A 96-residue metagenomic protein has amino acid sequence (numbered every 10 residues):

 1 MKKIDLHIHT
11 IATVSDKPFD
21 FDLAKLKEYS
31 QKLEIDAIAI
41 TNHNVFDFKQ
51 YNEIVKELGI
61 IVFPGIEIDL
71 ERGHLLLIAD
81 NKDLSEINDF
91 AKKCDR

Functional and structural regions predicted by a protein language model:
M1-I4, K25-Y29: Short amphipathic alpha-helical segments, especially helix-boundary/capping motifs
M1-K3, I35, G59: A general structural motif
K3-T13: Histidine-centered catalytic micro-motifs
I4-L6, A37-H43, F63-I66: Active-site neighborhood of phospho(di)ester-bond hydrolases with catalytic His/Asp-centered motifs
T13-P18, A39-I40: Short, flexible loop segments at the rims of nucleotide/cofactor-binding pockets, characterized by
F19-A24: Charged helix-capping and loop-helix junction motifs
L26-F46: Divalent metal-dependent hydrolysis catalytic cores, especially in the metallo-beta-lactamase
D47-R96: Extended substrate/RNA-proximal surfaces in nucleic-acid metabolism proteins
